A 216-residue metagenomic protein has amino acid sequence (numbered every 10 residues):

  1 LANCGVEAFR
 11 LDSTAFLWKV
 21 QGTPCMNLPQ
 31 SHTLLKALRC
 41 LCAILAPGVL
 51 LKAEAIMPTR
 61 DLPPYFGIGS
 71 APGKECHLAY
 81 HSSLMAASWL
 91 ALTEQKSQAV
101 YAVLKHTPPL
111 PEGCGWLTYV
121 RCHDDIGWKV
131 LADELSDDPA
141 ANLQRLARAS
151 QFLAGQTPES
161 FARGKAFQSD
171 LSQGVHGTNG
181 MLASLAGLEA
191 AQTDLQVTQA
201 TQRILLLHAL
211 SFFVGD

Functional and structural regions predicted by a protein language model:
L1-D216: Active-site and adjacent substrate-binding regions of carbohydrate-active enzymes
